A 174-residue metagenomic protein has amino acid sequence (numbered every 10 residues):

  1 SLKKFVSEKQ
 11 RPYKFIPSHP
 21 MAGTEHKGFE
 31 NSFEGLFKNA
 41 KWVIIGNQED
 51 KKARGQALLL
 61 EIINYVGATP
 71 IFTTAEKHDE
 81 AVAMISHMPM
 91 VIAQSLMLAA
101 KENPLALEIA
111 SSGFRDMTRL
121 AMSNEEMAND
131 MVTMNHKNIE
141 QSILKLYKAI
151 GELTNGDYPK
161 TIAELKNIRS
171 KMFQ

Functional and structural regions predicted by a protein language model:
S1-E30: Rossmann-like NAD(P)(H) cofactor-binding subdomain of soluble oxidoreductases
S18-M21, G46-N47, A75, S142: Fold-independent oxyanion-binding glycine-rich loops and adjacent beta-strand/coil segments at enzyme active sites
A22, K77, N124: Residue-level detector of flexible, active-site-proximal loop/helix-junction positions within diverse enzyme catalytic
E30-L36, D130: Short, flexible, solvent-exposed loop/turn segments with mixed acidic/basic and small polar residues
E34-R119: Internal alpha-helical scaffold of NAD(P)-dependent oxidoreductase catalytic cores
L105-K171: Interdomain hinge/lid region at the active-site interface of Rossmann-like NAD(P)-dependent oxidoreductases
